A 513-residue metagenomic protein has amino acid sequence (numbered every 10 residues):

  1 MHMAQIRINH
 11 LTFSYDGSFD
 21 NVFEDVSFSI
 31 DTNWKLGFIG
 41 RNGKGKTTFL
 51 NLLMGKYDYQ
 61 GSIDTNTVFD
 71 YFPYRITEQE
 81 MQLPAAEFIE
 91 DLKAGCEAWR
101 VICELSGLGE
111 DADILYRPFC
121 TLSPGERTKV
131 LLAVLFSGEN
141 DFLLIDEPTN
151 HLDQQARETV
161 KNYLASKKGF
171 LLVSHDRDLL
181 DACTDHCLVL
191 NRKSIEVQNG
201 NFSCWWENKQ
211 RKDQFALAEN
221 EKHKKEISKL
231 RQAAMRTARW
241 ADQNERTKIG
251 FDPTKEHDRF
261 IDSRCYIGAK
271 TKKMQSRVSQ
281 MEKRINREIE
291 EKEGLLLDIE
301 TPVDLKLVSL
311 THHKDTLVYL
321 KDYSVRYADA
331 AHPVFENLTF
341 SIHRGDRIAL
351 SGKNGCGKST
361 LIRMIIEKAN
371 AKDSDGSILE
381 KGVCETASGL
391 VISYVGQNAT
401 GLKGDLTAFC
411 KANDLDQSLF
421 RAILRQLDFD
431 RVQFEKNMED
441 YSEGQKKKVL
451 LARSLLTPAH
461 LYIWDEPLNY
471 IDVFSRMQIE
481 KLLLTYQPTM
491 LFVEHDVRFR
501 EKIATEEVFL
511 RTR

Functional and structural regions predicted by a protein language model:
M1-E221, V308-R513: ABC ATP-binding cassette signature C-motif
A4, L217-P333: Flexible nucleotide-interacting loop at or near the entrance of a catalytic core
